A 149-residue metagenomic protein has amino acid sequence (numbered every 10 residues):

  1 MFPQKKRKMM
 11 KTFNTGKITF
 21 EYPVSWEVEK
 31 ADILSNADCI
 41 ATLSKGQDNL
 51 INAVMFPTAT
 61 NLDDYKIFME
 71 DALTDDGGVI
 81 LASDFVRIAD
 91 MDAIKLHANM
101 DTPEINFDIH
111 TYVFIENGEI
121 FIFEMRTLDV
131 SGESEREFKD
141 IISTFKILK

Functional and structural regions predicted by a protein language model:
R7-T12, C39, I88-H97: Short, hydrophobic/aromatic-rich segments at coil-to-beta transitions
K11-T15, L43-S44, D84-I88, M100: Short acidic-hydrophobic surface loop/beta-edge motif
T12, G16-D63, I105: Secretory pathway targeting signatures of secreted, lumenal, and periplasmic proteins
T12, S25-I33, G77-R87, L148: Short secondary-structure junctions
V24-V28, I122-K149: Surface-exposed amphipathic alpha-helical segments
S25, K45-D48, A89-M91, F114-I120: Short, solvent-exposed coil/turn segments at beta-strand boundaries
P57, N99-M100, R126-T127: Short beta-strand segments enriched in hydrophobic/aromatic residues within well-folded beta-rich domains
F68-E116: Signature of long, low-cysteine stretches enriched in small and polar/charged residues
